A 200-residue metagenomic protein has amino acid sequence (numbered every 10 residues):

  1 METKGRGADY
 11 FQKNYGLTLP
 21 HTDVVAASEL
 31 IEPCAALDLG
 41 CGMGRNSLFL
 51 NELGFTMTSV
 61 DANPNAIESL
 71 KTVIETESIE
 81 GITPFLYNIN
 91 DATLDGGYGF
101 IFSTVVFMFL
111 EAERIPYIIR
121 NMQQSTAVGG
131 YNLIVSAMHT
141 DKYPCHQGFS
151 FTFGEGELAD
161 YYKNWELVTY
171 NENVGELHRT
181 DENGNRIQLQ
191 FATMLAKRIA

Functional and structural regions predicted by a protein language model:
M1-I31, L37, G42-G96, L110 (+2 more regions): Class I (Rossmann-like) S-adenosyl-L-methionine-dependent methyltransferase catalytic domain, capturing the SAM-binding
F102: A conserved beta-strand element that flanks and buttresses the S-adenosyl-L-methionine
V105-F109: Short catalytic micro-motifs in class I SAM-dependent methyltransferases
P116-V128: A short glycine-rich, Lys/Arg-flanked "PGG" loop and its adjoining helix->strand segment in the class I
